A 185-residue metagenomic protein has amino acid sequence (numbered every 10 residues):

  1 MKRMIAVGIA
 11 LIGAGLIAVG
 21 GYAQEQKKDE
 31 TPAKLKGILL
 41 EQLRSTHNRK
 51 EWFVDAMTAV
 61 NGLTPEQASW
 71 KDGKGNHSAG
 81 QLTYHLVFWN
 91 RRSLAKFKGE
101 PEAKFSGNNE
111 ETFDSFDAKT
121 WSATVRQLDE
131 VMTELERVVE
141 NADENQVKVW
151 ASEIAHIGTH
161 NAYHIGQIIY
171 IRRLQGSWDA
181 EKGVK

Functional and structural regions predicted by a protein language model:
M1-I9: Bacterial N-terminal signal peptides that target proteins for export
G8-A18: Bacterial N-terminal signal peptides
A18-E25: Boundary at the C-terminal end of the N-terminal hydrophobic targeting segment
E25-L35: Long, hydrophobic/aromatic N-terminal blocks
P32-K34, E41-F53, M57-V60, Q67-E110 (+1 more regions): Short, contiguous alpha-helical
L39-T46, A118-S122: Active-site rim elements
M57, N61-P65, T133-E136, E140: Amphipathic, well-packed alpha-helical segments that form the structural scaffold of globular domains
T112-N145, S152-A155: Acidic/histidine-rich alpha-helical segments that form the ligand environment of transition-metal centers
